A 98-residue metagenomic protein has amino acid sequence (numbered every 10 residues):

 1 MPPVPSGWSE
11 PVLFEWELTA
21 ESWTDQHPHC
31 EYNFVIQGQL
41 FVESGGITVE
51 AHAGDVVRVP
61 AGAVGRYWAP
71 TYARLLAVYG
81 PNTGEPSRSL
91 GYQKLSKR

Functional and structural regions predicted by a protein language model:
S6, S22-P28, S44, W68-A69 (+1 more regions): Short histidine-centered beta-strand/loop micro-motifs that create catalytic or ligand/metal-coordination sites
S6-L13, P70-R98: Double-stranded beta-helix
S9-P28, P60-A61: Conserved short histidine dyad/triad with adjacent acidic residue
E17, Q26-V42: Short, conserved beta-strand element in jelly-roll/cupin
Q26, F34, A51-A53, A69: Conserved strand-loop elements at the edges of beta-sheets that form or border functional pockets
Y32, Q39, V64, Y72-R74: Structural motif
V42-E43, V59, G65-P70: Short beta-strand His + acidic residue motifs that chelate non-heme Fe in jelly-roll/DSBH and cupin folds
G46-G62: Short acidic-glycine-tyrosine-enriched beta hairpin
